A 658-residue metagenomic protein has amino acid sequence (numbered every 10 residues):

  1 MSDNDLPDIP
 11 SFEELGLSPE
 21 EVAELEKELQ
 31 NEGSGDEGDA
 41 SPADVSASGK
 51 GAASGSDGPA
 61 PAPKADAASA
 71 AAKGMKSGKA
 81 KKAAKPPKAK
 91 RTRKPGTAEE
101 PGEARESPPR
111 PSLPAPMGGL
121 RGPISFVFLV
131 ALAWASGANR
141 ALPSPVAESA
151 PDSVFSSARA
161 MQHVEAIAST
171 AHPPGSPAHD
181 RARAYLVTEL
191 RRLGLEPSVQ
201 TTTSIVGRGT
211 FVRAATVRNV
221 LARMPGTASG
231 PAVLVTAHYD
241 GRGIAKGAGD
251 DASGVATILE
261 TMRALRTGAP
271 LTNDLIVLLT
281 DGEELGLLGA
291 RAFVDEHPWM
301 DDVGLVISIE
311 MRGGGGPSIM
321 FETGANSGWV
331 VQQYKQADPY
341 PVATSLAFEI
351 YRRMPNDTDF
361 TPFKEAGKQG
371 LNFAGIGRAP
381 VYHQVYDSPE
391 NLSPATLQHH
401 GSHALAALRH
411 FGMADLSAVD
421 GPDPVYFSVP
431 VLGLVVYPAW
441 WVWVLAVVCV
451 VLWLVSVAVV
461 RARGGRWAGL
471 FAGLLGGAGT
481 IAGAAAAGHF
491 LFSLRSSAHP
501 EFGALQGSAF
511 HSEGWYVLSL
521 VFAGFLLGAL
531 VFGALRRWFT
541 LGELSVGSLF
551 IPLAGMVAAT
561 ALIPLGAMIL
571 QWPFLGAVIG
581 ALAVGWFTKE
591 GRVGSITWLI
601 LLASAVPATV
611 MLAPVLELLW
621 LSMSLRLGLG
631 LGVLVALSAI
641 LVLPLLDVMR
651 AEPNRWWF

Functional and structural regions predicted by a protein language model:
D5-G51, G55-A70: N-terminal intrinsically disordered, low-complexity tails
K50, D66-A67, A72-R93: Arg/Lys-rich low-complexity patches in intrinsically disordered regions that function as generic
P101-L113: Juxtamembrane low-complexity tails/linkers enriched in Ser/Thr-Pro and polybasic
R121-G137, F658: Hydrophobic membrane-insertion alpha-helices, especially the h-region of bacterial N-terminal signal peptides
A131, V447-F658: Alpha-helical transmembrane segments of integral membrane proteins
L142-V435: Soluble extramembrane regions of membrane proteins in the secretory/endomembrane system
D301-M320, V442-G464: C-terminal domain-closing interface element
V419-C449, H511, W515-Y516: Cytosolic-side membrane-insertion boundary helix
